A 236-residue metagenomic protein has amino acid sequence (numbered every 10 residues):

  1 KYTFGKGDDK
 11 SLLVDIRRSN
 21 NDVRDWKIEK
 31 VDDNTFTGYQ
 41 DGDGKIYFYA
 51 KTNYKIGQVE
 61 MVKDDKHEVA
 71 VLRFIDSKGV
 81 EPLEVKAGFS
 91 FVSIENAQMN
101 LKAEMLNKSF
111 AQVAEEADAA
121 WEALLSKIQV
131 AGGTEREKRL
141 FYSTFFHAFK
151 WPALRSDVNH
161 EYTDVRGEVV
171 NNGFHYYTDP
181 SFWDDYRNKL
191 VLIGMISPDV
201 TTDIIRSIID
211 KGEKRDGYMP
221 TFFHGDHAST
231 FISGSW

Functional and structural regions predicted by a protein language model:
K1-Y177: Beta-sandwich/jelly-roll carbohydrate-recognition scaffolds of carbohydrate-active enzymes
T178-W236: Aromatic-rich carbohydrate-recognition surfaces in CAZymes
